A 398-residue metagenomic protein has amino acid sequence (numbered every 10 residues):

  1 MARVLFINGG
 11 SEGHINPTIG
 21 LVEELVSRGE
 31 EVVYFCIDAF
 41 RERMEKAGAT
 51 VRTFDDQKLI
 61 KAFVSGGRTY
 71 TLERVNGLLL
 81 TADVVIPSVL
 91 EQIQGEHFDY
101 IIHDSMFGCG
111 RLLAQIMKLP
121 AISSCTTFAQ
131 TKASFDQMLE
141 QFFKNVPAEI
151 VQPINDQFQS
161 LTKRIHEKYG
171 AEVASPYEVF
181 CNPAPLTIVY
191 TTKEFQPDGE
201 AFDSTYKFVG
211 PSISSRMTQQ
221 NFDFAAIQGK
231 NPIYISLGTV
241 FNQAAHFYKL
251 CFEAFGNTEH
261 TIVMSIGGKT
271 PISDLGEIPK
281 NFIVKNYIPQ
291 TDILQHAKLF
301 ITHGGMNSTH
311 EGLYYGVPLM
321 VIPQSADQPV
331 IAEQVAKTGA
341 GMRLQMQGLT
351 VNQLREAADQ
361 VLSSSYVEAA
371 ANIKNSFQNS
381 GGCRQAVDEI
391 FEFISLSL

Functional and structural regions predicted by a protein language model:
M1-V33, A39-T50, Y70, Q92 (+7 more regions): Nucleotide-activated sugar donor-binding and catalytic core shared by glycosyltransferases and related lipid-linked
A2, S27-I233, L237-L250, G256-H260 (+1 more regions): Nucleotide-sugar-dependent glycosyltransferase catalytic domains
G10, Q57, T127-F128, G268-T270 (+1 more regions): Short glycine-enriched loops at secondary-structure junctions
S214-F222, K269, K285, M346-L349: Short, exposed beta-strand "edge-strand" segments with a Pro/Gly-rich flavor and a Y/T-containing core
T239, L250-I283: Catalytic donor nucleotide-activated moiety binding site of glycosyltransferases and closely related
